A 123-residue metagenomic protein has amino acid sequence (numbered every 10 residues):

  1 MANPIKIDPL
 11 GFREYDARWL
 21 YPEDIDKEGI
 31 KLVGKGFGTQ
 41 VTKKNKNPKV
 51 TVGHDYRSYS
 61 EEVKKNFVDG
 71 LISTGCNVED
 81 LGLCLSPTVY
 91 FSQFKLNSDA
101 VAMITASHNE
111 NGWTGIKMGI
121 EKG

Functional and structural regions predicted by a protein language model:
M1-F67, S73-T74: An N-terminal, well-structured beta->alpha segment
N45-E121: Ferredoxin-reductase
